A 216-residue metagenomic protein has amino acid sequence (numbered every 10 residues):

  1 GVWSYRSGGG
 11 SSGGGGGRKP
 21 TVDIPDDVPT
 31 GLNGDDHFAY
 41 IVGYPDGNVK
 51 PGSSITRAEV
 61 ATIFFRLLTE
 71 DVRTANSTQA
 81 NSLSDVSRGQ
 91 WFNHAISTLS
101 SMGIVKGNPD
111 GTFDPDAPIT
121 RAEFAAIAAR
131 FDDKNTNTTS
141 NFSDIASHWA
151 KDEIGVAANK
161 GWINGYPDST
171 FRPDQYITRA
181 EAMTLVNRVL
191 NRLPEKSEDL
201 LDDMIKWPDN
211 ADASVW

Functional and structural regions predicted by a protein language model:
V2-H94, S101-A122, A128-E153, N159 (+2 more regions): Feature responds to low-complexity, polar/acidic, surface-exposed segments characteristic of secreted/exported proteins
